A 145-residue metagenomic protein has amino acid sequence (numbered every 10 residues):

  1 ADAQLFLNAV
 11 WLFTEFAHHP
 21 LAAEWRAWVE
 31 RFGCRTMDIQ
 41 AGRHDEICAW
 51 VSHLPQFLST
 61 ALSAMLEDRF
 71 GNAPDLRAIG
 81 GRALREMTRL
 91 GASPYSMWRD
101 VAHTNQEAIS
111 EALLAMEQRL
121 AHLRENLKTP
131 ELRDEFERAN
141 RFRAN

Functional and structural regions predicted by a protein language model:
A1-T36, D45-C48: Rossmann-fold dinucleotide-binding core
T36, I47-R89: Substrate/ligand-engaging "lid" and interaction regions
I39: Short, acidic/small-residue loops that bind anionic groups at enzyme active sites
A73-F142: Interdomain hinge/lid region at the active-site interface of Rossmann-like NAD(P)-dependent oxidoreductases
